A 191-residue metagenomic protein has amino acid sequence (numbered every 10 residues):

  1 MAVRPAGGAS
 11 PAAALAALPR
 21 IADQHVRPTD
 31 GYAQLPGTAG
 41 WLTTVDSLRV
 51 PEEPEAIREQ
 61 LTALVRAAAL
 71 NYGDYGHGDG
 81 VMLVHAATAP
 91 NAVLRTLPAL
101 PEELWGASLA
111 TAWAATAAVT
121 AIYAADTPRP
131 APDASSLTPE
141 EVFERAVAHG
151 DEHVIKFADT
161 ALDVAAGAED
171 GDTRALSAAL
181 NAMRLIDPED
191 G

Functional and structural regions predicted by a protein language model:
M1-G191: Mature, well-folded catalytic/scaffold domains that follow N-terminal targeting or propeptide regions
